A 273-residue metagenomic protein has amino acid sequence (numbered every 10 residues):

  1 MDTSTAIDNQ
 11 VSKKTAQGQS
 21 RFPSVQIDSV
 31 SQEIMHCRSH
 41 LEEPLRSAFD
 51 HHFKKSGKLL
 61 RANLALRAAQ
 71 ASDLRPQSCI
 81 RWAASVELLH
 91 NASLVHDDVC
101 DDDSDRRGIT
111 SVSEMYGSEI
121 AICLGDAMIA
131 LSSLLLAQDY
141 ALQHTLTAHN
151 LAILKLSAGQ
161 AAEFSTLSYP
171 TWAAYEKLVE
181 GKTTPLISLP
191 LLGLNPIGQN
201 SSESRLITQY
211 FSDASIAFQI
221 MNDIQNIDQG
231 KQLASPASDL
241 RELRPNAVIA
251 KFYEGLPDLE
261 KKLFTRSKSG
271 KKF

Functional and structural regions predicted by a protein language model:
M1-H36: N-terminal amphipathic/basic leader segments beginning at the initiator methionine
A6-Q10, L60, K272-F273: C-terminal charged capping/lid subdomain of soluble metabolic enzymes
M35-E260: Mg2+-dependent prenyl diphosphate-binding active-site environment of isoprenoid biosynthetic enzymes
K262-F273: Mobile late-domain/C-terminal helix-loop "cap" segments that border catalytic sites or the cytosolic face
